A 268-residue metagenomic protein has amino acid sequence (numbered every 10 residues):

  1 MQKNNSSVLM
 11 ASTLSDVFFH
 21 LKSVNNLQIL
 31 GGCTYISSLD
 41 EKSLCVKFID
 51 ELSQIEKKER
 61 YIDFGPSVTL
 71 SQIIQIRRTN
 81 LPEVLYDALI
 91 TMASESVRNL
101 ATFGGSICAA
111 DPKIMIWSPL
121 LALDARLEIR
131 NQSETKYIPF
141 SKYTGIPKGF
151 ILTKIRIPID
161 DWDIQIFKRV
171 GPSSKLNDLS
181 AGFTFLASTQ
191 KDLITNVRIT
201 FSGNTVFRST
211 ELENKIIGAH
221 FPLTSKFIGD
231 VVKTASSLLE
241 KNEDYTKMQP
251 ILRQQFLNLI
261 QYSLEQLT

Functional and structural regions predicted by a protein language model:
M1-T268: C-terminal structural segment of proteins
